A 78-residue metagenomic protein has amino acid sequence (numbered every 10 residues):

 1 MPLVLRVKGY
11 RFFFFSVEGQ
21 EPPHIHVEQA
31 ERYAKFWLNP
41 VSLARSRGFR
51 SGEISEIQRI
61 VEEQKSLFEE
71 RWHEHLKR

Functional and structural regions predicted by a protein language model:
M1-E21: Short, charged/polar N-terminal "headpieces" of proteins
M1-L3, N39, R45, W72: Glycine-rich, flexible loop/turn motifs
M1-V4, Y33-K35, F68, R78: Generic detector of short, locally flexible boundary/turn motifs and exposed helical patches
R11, Q29-E31, L76: Intrinsically disordered, low-complexity segments enriched in polar/charged small residues
F15-S51: A short, structured beta-strand/loop element
F49-R78: C-terminal structural segments of small proteins and small subunits
